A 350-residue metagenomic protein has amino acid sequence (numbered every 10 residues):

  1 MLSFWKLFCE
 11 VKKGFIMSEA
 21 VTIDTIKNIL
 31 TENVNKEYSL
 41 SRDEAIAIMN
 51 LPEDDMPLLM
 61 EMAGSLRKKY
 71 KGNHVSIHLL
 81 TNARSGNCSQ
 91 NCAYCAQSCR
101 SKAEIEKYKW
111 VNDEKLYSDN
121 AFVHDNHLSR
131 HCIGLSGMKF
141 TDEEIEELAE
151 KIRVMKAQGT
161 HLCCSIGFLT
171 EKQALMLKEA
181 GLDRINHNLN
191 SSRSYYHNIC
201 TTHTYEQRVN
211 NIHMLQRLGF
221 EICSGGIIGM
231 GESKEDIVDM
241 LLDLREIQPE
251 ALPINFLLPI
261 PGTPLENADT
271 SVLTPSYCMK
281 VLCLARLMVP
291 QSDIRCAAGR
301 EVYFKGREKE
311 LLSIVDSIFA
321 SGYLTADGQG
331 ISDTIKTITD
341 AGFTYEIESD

Functional and structural regions predicted by a protein language model:
L2-W5, C9-D54, R245-D350: Auxiliary Fe-S-binding modules of radical SAM enzymes
E37, A63, C92, H187 (+4 more regions): Conserved, mostly hydrophobic/aromatic
L58-R100, V111-C132: N-terminal pre-triad scaffold of radical SAM enzymes
K69-V75, H127-S129, Q158-L162, G181-D183 (+4 more regions): Short, well-ordered coil/turn segments that N-cap beta-strands
V75-L79, H131-I133, L162-C164, I185-H187 (+4 more regions): Hydrophobic faces of well-ordered beta-strands that scaffold small-molecule active sites in alpha/beta enzyme cores
C92, S129-H131, D142-G225: Radical SAM/AdoMet-radical enzyme domain recognition
H131, G137-T141, N211-D236, I254-S271 (+1 more regions): Conserved strand-turn element in the central/C-terminal portion of the radical SAM core barrel that lines
E171-L177, G231-D243, V302-S313: Catalytic cores of alpha/beta
